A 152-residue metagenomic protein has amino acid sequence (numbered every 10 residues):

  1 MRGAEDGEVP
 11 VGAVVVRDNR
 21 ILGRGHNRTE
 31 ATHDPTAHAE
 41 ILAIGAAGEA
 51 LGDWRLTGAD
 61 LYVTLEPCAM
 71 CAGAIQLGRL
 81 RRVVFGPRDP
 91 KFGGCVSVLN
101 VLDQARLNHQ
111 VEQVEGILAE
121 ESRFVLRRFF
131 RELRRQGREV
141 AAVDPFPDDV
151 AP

Functional and structural regions predicted by a protein language model:
M1-D6, G73-P152: Zinc-dependent deaminase
G7-V11, T57: Short, basic and Ser/Thr-rich N-terminal targeting/leader segments
V11-N19: Short beta-strand scaffold segments in enzyme catalytic cores
G12, A43, C68, I75 (+1 more regions): Residue-level signal for inorganic ion chemistry
L22-T29: Short beta->alpha transition motifs characteristic of CBS
G23, E40-E49: Glycine/small-residue-rich phosphate/adenosyl-binding loop
T29-I41: A short, polar/charged loop-to-alpha-helix boundary motif
D53-L65: Immediate flanking context of iron-sulfur cluster ligation sites
